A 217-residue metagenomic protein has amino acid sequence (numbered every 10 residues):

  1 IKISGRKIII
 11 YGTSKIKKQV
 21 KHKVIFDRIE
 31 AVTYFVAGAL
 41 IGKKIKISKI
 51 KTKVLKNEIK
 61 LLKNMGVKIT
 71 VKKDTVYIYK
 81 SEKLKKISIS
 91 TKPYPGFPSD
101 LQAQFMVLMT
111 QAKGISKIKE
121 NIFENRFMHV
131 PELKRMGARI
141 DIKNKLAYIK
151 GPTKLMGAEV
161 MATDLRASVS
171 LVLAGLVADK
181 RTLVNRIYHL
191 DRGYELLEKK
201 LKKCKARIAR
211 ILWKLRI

Functional and structural regions predicted by a protein language model:
I1-I217: Short, structured segments at the rim of ligand-binding sites
